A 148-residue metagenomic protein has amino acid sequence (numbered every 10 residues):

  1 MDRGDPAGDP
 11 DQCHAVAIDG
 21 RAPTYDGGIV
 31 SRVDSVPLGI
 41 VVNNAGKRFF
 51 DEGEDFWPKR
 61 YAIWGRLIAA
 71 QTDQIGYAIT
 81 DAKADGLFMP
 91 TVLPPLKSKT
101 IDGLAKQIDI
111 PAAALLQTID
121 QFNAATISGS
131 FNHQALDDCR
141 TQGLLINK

Functional and structural regions predicted by a protein language model:
M1-K148: Residues forming the flavin
